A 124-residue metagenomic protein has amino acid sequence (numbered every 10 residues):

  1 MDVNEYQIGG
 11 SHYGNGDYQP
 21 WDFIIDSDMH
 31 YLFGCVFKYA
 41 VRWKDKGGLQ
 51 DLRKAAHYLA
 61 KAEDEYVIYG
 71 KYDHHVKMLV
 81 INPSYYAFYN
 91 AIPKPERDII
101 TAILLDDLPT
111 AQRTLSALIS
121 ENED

Functional and structural regions predicted by a protein language model:
M1-D124: Intrinsically disordered, low-complexity regulatory regions that flank transcription factor DNA-binding cores
